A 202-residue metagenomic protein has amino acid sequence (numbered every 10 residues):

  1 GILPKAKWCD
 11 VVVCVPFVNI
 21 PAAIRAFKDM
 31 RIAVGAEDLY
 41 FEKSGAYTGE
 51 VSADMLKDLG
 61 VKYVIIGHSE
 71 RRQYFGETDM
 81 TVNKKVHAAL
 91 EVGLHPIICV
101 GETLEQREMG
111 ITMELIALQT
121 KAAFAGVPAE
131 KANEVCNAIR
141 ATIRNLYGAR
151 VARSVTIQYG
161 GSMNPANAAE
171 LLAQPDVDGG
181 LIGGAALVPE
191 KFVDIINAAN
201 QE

Functional and structural regions predicted by a protein language model:
G1-E202: Active-site loop-to-helix "anion-binding N-cap" substructures in soluble metabolic enzymes
